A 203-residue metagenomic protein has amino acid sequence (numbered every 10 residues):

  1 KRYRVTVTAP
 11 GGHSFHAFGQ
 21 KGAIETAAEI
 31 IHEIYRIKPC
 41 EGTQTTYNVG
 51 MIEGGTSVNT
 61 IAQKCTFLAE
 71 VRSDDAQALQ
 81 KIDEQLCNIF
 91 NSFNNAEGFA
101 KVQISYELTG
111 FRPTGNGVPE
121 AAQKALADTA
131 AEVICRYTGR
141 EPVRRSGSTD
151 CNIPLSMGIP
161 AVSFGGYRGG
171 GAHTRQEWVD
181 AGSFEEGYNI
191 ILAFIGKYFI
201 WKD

Functional and structural regions predicted by a protein language model:
R2-D203: Metal-dependent amide/peptide-bond hydrolase catalytic core, centered on the "pita-bread" metallohydrolase fold
